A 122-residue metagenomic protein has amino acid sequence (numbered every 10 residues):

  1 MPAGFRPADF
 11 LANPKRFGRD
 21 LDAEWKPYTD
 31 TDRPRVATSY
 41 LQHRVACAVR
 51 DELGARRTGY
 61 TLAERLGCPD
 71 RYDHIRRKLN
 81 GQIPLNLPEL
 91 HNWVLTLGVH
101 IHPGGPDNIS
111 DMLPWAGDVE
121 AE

Functional and structural regions predicted by a protein language model:
A3-G59, R65, H102, N108: A short, Lys/Arg-rich alpha-helix, primarily the initiator
C47, D51, D73, R77 (+2 more regions): DNA-binding alpha-helical recognition surfaces that contact promoter or target DNA
G59-Y60, L90: Helix-turn-helix DNA-binding elements, focusing on the entry/boundary residues of the two helices that contact DNA
A63-E64, V94: The alpha-helix within a helix-turn-helix
G67-L85: Recognition helix of helix-turn-helix/homeodomain-like DNA-binding domains that insert into the DNA major groove
L87-P106: DNA major-groove recognition helix of helix-turn-helix/homeodomain DNA-binding modules
L113-E122: Helix-turn-helix/homeodomain-like alpha-helical modules used for DNA recognition and transcription-factor dimerization
